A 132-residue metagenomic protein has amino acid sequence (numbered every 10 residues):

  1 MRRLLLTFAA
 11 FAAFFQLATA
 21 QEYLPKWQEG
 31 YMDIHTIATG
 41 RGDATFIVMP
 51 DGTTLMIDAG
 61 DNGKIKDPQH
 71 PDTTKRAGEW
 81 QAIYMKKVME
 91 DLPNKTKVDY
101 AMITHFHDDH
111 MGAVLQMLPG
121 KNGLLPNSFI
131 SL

Functional and structural regions predicted by a protein language model:
M1-L4: Positively charged n-region of N-terminal signal peptides that target proteins for export
T7-Q16: Bacterial N-terminal signal peptides
A18-A20: Boundary at the C-terminal end of the N-terminal hydrophobic targeting segment
K26-K97: Conserved beta-strand hairpin/beta-sheet module of binuclear metal-dependent hydrolase folds, prominently
K64-D67, D108-V114: Extracytoplasmic/secreted cell-surface and envelope-processing proteins
T96-D99, N127: Conserved acidic residues
V98-D109: Metallo-beta-lactamase
S128-L132: Short internal beta-strands
